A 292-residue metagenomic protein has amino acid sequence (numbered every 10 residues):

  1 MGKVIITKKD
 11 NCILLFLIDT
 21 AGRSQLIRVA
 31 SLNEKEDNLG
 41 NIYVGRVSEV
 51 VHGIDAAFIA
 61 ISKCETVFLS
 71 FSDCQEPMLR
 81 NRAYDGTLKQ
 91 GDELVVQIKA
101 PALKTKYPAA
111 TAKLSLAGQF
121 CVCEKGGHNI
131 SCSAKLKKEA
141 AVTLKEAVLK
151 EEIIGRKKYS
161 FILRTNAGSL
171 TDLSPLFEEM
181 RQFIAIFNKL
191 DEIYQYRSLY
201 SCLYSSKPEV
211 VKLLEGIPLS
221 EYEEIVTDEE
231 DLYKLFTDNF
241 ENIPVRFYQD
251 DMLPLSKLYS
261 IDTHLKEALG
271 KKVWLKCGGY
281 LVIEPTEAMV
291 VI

Functional and structural regions predicted by a protein language model:
M1-I292: DE-rich acidic low-complexity regions and acidic surface loops
